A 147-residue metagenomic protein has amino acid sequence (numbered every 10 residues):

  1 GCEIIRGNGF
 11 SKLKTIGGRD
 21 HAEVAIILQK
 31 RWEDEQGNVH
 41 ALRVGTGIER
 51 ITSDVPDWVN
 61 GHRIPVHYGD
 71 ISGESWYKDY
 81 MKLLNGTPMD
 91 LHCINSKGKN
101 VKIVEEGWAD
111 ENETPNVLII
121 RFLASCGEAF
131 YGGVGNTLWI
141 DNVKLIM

Functional and structural regions predicted by a protein language model:
G1-D34: Extracellular-facing segments of soluble proteins and assemblies that are Gly/Ser/Thr-biased and enriched in aromatics
E3, Q29, H67-G69, I146: Solvent-exposed residues in well-ordered beta-strands and their adjoining turns, especially edge/terminal strands
G17-D20, D110-P115: Short helix-terminating capping/connector loops at secondary-structure junctions
D20-V24, N60, V134-D141: Residues that flank catalytic or metal-binding motifs in active/ligand-binding sites
E23-I27, G61-P65, I119-L123: One-face residue pattern on beta-strands with alternating periodicity enriched for small/polar residues
E33-N112, G133: Extracellular carbohydrate recognition and processing domains and analogous Trp-centered ligand-binding platforms
E111-T114, C126-M147: Extracellular carbohydrate recognition
